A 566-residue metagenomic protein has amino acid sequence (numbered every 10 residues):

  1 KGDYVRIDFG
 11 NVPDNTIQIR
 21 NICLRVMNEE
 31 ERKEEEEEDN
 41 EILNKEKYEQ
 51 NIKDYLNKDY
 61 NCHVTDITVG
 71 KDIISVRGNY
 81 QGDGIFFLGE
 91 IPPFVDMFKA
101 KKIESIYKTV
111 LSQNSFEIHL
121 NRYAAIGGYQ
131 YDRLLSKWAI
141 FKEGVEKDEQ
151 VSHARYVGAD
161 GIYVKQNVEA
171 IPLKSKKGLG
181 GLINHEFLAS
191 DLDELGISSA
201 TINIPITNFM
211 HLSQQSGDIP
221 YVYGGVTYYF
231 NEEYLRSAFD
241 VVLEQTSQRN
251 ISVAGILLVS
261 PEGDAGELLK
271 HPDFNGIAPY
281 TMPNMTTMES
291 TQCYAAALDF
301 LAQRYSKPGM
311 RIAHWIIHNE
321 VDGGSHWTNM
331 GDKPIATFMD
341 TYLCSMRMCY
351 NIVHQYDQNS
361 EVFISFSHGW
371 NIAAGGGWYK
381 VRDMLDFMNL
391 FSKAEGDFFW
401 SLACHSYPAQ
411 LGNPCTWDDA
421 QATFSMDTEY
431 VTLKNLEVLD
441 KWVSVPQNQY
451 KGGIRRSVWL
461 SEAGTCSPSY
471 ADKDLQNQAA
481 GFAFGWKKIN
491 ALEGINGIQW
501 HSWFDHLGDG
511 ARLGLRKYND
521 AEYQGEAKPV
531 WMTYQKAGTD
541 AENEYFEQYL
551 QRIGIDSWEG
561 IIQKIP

Functional and structural regions predicted by a protein language model:
G2-D8, R133-S136: Noncatalytic modules at the cell exterior or secretory-pathway interfaces, chiefly beta-strand-rich lectin/adhesion
I7-N15: Short beta-strand-plus-loop segments that form exposed binding edges in beta-rich domains
E34, E38-V69, T539: Short, compositionally biased P/S/T/A/G/V-rich stretches that sit at domain boundaries
H119-G127, E146-N208: Boundary/entry segment of secreted carbohydrate-active catalytic domains
G181-E194, Y294-R304, W378-S392, Q476-K488: Short, acidic/polar
E186, Y294, A313, T337-D472: Noncatalytic carbohydrate-binding groove/subsite architecture in carbohydrate-active enzymes
S198-A373, A409-Q410, D505-G510: Substrate-binding cleft and catalytic face of glycoside hydrolase catalytic domains, especially the flexible beta-alpha
G217-I219, F274-I277, K307-R311, H326 (+1 more regions): Aromatic-rich peripheral "rim/lid" segments of glycoside hydrolase catalytic domains that contact and position glycan
